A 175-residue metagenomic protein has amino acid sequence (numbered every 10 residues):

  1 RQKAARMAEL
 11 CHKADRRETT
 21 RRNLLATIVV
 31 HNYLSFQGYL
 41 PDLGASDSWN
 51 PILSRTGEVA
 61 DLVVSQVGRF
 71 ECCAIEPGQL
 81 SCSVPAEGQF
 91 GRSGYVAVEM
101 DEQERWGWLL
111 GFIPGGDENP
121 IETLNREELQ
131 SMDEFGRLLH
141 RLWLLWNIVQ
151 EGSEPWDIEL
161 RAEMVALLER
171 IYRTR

Functional and structural regions predicted by a protein language model:
R1-Q66, C72-R175: Nucleic-acid endonuclease domains
